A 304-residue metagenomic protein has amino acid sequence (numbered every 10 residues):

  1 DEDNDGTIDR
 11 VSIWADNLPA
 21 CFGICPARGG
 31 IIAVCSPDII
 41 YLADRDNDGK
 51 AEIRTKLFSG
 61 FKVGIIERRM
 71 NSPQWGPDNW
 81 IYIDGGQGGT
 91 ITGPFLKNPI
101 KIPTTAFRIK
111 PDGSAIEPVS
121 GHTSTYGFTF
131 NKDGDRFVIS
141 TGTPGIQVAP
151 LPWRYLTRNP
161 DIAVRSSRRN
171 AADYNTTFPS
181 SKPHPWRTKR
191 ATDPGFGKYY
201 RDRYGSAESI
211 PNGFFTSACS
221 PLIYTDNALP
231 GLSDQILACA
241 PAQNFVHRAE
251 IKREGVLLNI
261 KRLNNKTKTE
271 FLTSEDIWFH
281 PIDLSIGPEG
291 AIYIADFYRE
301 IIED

Functional and structural regions predicted by a protein language model:
D1-D304: Beta-propeller domains with acidic blade repeats across secreted/periplasmic ectodomains and cytosolic WD/CNH propellers
